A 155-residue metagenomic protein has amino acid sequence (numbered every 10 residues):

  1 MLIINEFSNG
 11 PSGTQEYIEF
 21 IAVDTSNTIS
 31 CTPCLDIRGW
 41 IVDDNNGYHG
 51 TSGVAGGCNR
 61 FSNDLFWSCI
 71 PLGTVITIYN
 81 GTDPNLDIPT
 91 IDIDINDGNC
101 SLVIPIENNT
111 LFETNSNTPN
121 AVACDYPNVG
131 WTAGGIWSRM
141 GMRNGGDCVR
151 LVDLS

Functional and structural regions predicted by a protein language model:
M1-G47, N120-G145: A structural motif detector for short, solvent-exposed N-terminal "entry" segments of globular domains
T28, S52, I88: Short acidic, gly/pro-rich beta-turn/loop elements at beta-sheet edges and active-site/ligand-binding grooves
I37, N45-D64: Active-site-surrounding "flap" and adjacent substrate/cofactor-binding loops of secreted or lumenal enzymes, prototyped
G56-S155: Solvent-exposed beta-edge/loop recognition patches
